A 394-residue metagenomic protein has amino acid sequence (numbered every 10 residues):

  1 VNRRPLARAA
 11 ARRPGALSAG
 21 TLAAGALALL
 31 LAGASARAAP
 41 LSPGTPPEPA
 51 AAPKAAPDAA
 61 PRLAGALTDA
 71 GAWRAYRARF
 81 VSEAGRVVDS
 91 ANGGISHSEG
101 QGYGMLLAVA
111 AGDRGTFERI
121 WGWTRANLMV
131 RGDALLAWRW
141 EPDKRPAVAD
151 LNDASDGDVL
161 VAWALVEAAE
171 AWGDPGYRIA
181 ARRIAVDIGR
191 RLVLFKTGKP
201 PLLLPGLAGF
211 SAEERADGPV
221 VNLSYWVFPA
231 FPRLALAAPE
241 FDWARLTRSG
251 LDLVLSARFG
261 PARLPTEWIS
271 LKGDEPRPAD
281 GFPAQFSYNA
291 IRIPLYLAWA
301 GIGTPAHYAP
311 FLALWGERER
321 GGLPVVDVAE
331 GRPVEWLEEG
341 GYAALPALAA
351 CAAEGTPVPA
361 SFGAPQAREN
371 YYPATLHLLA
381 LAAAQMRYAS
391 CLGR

Functional and structural regions predicted by a protein language model:
V1-R13: N-terminal secretory signal peptides that target proteins for export/translocation
G20-A32: Bacterial N-terminal signal peptides
A36-P40: Boundary at the C-terminal end of the N-terminal hydrophobic targeting segment
G44-A78: N-terminal low-complexity, Pro/Thr/Ser-rich intrinsically disordered segments that act as propeptides or flexible
R62-L63, L67, G71, I95-S98 (+5 more regions): Extended ligand-binding clefts on enzyme/binding-domain cores
A66-S155: N-terminal carbohydrate-binding/catalytic regions of secreted carbohydrate-active enzymes
M105-A110, L160-E170, P229-R233, L295-W299 (+1 more regions): Short glycine/serine- and small hydrophobic-enriched flexible loop segments
M129, D133-D187: Substrate-binding cleft of extracellular glycoside hydrolase catalytic domains
